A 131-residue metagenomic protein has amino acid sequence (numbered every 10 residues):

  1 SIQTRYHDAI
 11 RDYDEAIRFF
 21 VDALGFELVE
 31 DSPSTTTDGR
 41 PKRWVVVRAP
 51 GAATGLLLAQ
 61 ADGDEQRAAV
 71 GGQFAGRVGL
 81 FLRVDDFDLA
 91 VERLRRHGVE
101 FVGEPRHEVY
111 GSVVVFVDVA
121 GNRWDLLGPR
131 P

Functional and structural regions predicted by a protein language model:
S1, G72-R77, H107-E108: Short glycine-enriched loop/turn motifs at secondary-structure junctions
S1-I17, R77-L80, R130-P131: N-terminal beta-strand motif that seeds the catalytic metal site of vicinal oxygen chelate
R5-D8, R43, L82, V91-P131: Vicinal oxygen chelate
A9-T54: Core segments of cupin and vicinal oxygen chelate
D12-Y13, D85-F87: Helix N-cap motif at beta-to-alpha junctions
R18-F19, D88-R93: Short amphipathic alpha-helices within nucleic acid-binding modules
V46, L56-A59, D125-L127: Conserved beta-strand in the GNAT
P50-G55, D62-E65, D86-L89: Short, charged/polar surface micro-motifs in flexible loops or helix N-caps
